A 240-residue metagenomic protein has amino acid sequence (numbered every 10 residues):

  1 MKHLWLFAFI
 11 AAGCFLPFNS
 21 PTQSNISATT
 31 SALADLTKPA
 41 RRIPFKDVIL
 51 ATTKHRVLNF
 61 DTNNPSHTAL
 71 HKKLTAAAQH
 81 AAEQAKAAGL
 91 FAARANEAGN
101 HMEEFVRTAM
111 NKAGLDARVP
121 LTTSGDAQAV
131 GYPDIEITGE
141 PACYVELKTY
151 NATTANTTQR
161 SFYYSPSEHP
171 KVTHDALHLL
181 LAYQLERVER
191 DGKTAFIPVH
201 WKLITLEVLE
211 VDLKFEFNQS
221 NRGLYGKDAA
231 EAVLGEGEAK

Functional and structural regions predicted by a protein language model:
M1-C14: Short, low-complexity, charge-dense intrinsically disordered segments
A12-S24: Bacterial Sec-dependent signal peptides at the C-terminal "C-region" and cleavage site
S24-F105: Interdomain/boundary linker segments immediately adjacent to catalytic/signaling cores
N96, E103, R107-T138: A short acidic/basic microdomain associated with nuclease active sites
M110, I135-I137, C143-N151: Conserved catalytic cores of phosphodiester-cleaving nucleases, focusing on short active-site segments
Y132, A142, D175-L177: Extracellular structured ligand-interaction cores
K148-T194: Catalytic cores of nucleic-acid endonucleases
L181-E238: Domain-level recognition of nuclease-like catalytic cores that cleave nucleotide substrates
